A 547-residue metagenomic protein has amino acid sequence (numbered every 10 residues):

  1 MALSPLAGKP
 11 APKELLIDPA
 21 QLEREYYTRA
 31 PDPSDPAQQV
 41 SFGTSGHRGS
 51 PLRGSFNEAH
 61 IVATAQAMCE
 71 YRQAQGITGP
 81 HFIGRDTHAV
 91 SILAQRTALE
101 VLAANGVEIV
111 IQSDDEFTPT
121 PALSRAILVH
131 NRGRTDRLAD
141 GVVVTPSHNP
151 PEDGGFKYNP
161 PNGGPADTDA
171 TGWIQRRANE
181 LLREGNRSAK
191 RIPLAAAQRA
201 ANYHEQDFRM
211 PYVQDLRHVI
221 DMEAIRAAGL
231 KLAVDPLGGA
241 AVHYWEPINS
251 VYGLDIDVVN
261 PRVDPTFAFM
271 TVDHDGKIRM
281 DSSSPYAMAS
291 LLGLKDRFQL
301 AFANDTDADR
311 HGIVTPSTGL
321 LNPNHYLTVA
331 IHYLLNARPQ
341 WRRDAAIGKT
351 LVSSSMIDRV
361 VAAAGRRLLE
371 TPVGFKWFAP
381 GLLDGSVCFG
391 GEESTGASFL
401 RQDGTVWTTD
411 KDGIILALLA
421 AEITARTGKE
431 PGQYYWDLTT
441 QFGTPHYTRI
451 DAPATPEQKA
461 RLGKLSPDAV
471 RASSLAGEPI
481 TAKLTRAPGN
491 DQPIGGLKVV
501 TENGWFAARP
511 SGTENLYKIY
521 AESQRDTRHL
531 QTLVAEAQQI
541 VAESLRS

Functional and structural regions predicted by a protein language model:
A2-Q38, R134-T135, E152-L294: Gly/Ser/Thr-enriched, mixed-charge loops and adjacent short helices that form phosphate/oxyanion-binding elements
K13, A20, I77-D153, P247-G312: N-terminal small/polar loop signature for handling phosphorylated ligands or for N-terminal nucleophile
A37-F56, P146-N149, P236-P247, T306-A308 (+3 more regions): Conserved phosphate/anionic-ligand binding catalytic regions in large, soluble enzymes, centered on
S50-P51, P80-D86, K231-V234, V314 (+1 more regions): Short glycine-rich or small-residue beta-strand-to-loop segments that form or flank ligand, phosphate, metal/Fe-S
A65-H81, D221-A228, K295: Glycine-rich phosphate/diphosphate-binding loops that line cofactor/substrate pockets in enzymes
Q112-F117, R176-D207, T315-G391, G396-F399: Proline/glycine-rich low-complexity loops and linkers
L300, A337-Y520, D526-S547: Phosphate-binding and adjacent anionic-ligand microenvironments
